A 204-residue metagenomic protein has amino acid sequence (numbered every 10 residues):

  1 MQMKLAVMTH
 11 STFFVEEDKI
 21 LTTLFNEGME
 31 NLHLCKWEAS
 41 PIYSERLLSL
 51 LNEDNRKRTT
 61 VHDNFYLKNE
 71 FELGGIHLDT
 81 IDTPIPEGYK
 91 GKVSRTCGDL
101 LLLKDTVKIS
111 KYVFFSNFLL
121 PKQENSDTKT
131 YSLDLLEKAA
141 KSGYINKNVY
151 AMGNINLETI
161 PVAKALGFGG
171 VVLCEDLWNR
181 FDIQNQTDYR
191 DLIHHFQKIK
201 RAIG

Functional and structural regions predicted by a protein language model:
M1-Q2, F25-E30, F114-L119: Short, basic/glycine-rich phosphate-binding loops at helix/coil junctions that contact nucleotide phosphates
Q2-D18, K92-C97, V149-A151: Active-site mouth loops of central-metabolism enzymes
M8-T12, W37, N64, I81 (+4 more regions): Active-site beta-loop-alpha junctions enriched in small/polar residues
F14-E16, A39-Y43, N179: Acidic-and-aromatic substrate-binding clefts and catalytic sites of carbohydrate-active enzymes
I20-L21, T59-G74, L78, G98-K111 (+3 more regions): Catalytic cores of alpha/beta
T23-F25, M29-G88: N-terminal active-site wall of soluble small-molecule enzyme domains
E45-V61, E87-L100, T128-N154, I193-G204: Alpha-helix-loop-beta-strand connector modules within alpha/beta enzyme cores
I76-E87, F114-D127, I160-I199: Glycine-rich phosphate-binding active-site loops on the catalytic face of alpha/beta enzymes
